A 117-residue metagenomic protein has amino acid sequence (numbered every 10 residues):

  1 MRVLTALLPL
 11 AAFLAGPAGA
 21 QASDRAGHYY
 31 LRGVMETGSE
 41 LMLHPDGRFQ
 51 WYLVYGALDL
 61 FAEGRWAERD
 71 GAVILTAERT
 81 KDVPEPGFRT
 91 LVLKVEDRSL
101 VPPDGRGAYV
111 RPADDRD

Functional and structural regions predicted by a protein language model:
M1-L4: Positively charged n-region of N-terminal signal peptides that target proteins for export
P9, G16-D117: Lipid interaction determinants
